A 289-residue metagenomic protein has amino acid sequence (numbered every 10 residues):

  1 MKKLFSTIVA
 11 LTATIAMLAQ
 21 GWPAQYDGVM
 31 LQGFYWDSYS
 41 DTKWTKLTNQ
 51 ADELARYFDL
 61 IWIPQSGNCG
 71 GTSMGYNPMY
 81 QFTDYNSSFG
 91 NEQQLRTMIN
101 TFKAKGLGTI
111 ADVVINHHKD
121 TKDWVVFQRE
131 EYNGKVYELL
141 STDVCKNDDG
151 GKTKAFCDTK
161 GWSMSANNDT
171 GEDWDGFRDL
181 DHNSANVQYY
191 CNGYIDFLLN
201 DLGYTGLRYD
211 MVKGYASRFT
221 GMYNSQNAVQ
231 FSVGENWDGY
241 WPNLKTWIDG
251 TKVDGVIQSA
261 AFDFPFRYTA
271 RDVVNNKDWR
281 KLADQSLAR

Functional and structural regions predicted by a protein language model:
M1, L18-G21: Bacterial Sec-dependent N-terminal signal peptides
K2-A10: Sec-dependent signal peptide recognition, specifically the positively charged N-region followed immediately by
T14-A16: N-terminal signal peptide c-region/cleavage motif recognized by signal peptidases
Q20-K43, D173-S184: Boundary/entry segment of secreted carbohydrate-active catalytic domains
W22-W36, K46-A55, Q65-P78, R96-A111 (+1 more regions): Active-site-proximal helices and loops of the catalytic beta/alpha 8
L60, G90-E131: Substrate-binding cleft of carbohydrate-active enzyme catalytic domains
S66, K135-F197, D201-Y204, V212-G214 (+2 more regions): Polysaccharide-binding and catalytic clefts of secreted carbohydrate-active enzymes
T72-F82, H117-M164, S225-Q226: Aromatic- and acidic-residue-enriched segments that line the glycan-binding/catalytic groove of carbohydrate-active
